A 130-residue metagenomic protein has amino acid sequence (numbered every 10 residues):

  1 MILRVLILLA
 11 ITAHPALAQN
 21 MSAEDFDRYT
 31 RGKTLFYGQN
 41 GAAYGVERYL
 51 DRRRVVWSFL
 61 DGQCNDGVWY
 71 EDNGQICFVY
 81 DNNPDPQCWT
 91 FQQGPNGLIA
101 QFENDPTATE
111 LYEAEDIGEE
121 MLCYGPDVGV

Functional and structural regions predicted by a protein language model:
M1-L8: Sec-dependent signal peptide recognition, specifically the positively charged N-region followed immediately by
A16-D66, D72-V130: Lipid interaction determinants
